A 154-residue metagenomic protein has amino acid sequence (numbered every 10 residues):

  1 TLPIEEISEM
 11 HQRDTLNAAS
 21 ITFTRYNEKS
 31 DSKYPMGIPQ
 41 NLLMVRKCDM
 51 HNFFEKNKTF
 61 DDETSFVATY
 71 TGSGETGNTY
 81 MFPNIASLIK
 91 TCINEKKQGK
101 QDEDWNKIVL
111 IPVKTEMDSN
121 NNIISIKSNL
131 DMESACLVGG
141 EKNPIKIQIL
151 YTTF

Functional and structural regions predicted by a protein language model:
T1-F154: Secreted, disulfide-rich extracellular signaling modules
